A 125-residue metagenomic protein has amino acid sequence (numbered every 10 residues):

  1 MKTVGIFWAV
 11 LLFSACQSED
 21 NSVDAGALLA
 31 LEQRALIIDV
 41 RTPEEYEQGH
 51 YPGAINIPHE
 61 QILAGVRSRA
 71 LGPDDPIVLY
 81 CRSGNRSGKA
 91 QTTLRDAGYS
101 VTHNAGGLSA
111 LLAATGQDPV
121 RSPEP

Functional and structural regions predicted by a protein language model:
K2-W8, C16-L31, A35, P43-P76 (+1 more regions): Rhodanese-like catalytic fold shared by cysteine-dependent sulfurtransferases and DSP/PTP-type phosphatases
L79-C81: Metallo-beta-lactamase
